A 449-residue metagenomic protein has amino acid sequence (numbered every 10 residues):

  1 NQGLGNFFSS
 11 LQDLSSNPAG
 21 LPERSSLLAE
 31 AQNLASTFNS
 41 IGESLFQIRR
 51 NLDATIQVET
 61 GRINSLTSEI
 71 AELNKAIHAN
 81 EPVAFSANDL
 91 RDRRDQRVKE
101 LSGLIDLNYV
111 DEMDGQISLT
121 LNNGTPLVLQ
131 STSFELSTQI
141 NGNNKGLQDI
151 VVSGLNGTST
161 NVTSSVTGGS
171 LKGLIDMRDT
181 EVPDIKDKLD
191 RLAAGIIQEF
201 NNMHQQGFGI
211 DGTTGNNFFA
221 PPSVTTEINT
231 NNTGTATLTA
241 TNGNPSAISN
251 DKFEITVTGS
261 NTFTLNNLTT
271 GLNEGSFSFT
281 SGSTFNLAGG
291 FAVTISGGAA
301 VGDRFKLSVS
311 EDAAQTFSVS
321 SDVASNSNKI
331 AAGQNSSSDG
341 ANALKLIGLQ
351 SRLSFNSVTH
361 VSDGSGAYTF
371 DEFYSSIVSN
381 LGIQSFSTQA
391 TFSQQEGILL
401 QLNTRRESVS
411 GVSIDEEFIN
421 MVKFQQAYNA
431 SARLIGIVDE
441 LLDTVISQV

Functional and structural regions predicted by a protein language model:
N1-V449: S/T-rich, low-complexity, solvent-exposed segments of bacterial secretion/appendage proteins
